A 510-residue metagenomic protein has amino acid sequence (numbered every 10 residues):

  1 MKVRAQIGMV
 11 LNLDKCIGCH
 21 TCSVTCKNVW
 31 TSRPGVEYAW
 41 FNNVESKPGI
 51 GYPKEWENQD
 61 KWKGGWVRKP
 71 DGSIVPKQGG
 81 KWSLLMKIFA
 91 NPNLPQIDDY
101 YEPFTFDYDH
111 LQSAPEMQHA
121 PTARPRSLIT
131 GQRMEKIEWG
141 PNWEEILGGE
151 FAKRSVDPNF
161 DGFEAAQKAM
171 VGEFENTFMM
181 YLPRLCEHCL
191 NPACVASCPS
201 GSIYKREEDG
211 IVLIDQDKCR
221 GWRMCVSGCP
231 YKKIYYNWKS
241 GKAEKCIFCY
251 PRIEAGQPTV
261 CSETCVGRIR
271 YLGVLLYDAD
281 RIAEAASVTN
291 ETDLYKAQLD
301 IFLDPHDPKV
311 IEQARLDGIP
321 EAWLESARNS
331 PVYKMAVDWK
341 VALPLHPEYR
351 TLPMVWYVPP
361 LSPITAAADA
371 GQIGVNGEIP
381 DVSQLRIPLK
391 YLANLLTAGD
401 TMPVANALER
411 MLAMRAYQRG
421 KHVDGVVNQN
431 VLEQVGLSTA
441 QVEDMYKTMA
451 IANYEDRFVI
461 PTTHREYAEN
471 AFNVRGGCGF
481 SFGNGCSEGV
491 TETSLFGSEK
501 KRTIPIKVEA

Functional and structural regions predicted by a protein language model:
M1-A510: Non-ligating segments of multi-cofactor redox enzymes
